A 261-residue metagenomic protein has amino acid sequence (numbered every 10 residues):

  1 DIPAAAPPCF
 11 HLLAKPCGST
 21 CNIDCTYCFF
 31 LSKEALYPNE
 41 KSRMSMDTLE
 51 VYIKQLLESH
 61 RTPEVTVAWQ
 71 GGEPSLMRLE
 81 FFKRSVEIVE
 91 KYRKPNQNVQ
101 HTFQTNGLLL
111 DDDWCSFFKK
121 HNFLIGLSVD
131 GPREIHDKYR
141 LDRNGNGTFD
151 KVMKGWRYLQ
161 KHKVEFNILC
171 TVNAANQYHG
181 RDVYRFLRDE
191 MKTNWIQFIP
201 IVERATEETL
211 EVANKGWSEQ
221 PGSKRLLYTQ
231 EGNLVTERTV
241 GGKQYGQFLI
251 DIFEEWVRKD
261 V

Functional and structural regions predicted by a protein language model:
D1-A4: Cysteine-centered catalytic environments shared across enzyme families
P7-D47: Canonical Radical SAM [4Fe-4S] cluster-binding loop centered on the CxxxCxxC motif and its immediate flanking residues
K33-P38, V67-G71, D137-L141, L169 (+1 more regions): Glycine- and acidic
P38-K41, E208-W217, E231-V235: Short, flexible/disordered intra-domain loops and linkers
E40-D47, M77, R140-T148, V240-Q247: Alpha-helix N-cap and loop-to-helix initiation/capping positions
I53-A68, M77-L227: Radical SAM/AdoMet-radical enzyme domain recognition
W217-V261: A C-terminal junction/extension of Radical SAM enzymes
